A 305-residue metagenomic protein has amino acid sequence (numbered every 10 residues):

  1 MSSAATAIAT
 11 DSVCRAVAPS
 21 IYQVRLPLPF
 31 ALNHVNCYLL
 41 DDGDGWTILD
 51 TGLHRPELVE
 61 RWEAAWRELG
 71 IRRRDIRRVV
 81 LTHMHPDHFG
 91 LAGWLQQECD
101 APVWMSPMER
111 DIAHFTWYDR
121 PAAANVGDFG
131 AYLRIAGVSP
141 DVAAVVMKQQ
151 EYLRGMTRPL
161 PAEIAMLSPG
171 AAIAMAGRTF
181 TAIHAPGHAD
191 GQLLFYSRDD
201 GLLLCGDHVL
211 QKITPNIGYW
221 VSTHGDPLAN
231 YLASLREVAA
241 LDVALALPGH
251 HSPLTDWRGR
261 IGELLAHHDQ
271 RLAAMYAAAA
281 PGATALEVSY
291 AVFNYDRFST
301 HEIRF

Functional and structural regions predicted by a protein language model:
M1-V13, Y118-V146, Q150-L153, A171 (+2 more regions): Accessory terminal helices/loops
C14-I71, D75, A101, L194-G206 (+1 more regions): Conserved beta-strand hairpin/beta-sheet module of binuclear metal-dependent hydrolase folds, prominently
P29-A31, M84-P86, P186-H188: Short beta->alpha connector loops
H34, I112-T116, I213-P215: Short, charged, surface-exposed secondary-structure boundary motifs
W46, L53-P56, V145-V146, Q150-A165 (+2 more regions): Metallo-beta-lactamase
H54-L58, A65-A174, G201: Active-site HxH/HxHxD metal-binding segment of metal-dependent hydrolases
R61-A64, W94, A274, E287: Alpha-helical elements of Rossmann-like donor-binding domains used by nucleotide-donor carbohydrate transfer enzymes
